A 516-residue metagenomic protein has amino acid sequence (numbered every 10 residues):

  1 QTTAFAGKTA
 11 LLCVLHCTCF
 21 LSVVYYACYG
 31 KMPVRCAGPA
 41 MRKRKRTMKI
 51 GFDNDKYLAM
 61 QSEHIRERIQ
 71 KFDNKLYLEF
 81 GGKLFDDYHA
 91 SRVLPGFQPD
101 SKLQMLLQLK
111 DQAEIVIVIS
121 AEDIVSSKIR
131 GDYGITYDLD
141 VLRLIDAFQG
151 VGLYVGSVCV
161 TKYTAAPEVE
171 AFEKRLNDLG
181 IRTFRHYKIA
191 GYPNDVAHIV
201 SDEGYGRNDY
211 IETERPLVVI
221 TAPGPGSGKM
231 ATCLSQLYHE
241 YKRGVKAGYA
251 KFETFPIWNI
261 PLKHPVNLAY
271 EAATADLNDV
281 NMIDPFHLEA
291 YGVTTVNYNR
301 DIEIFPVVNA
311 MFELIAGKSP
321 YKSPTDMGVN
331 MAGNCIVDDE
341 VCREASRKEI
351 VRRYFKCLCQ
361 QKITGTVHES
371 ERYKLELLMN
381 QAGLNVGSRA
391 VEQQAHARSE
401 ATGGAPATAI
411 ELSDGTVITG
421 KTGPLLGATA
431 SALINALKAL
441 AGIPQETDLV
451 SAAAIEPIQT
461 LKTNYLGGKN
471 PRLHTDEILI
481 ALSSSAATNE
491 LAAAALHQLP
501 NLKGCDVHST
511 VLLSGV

Functional and structural regions predicted by a protein language model:
F5, F20, Y25-Y29: Aromatic (phenylalanine/tyrosine) cluster motif
C13, C17-C19, C28, C36: Cysteine-centered motifs
R42-I220, Q236-R398, A405, L412-D414 (+2 more regions): Flexible phosphate-sensing "switch/lid" loops adjacent to ATP/NTP-binding sites across phosphate-transfer
S227-G228: Conserved glycine(s) of the Walker
T232: Hydrophobic positions on the alpha1 helix immediately C-terminal to the Walker A/P-loop
L425-A441: A short, polar/charged loop-to-alpha-helix boundary motif
A439-P471: Short HxH-centered metal-ligating active-site micro-motif
